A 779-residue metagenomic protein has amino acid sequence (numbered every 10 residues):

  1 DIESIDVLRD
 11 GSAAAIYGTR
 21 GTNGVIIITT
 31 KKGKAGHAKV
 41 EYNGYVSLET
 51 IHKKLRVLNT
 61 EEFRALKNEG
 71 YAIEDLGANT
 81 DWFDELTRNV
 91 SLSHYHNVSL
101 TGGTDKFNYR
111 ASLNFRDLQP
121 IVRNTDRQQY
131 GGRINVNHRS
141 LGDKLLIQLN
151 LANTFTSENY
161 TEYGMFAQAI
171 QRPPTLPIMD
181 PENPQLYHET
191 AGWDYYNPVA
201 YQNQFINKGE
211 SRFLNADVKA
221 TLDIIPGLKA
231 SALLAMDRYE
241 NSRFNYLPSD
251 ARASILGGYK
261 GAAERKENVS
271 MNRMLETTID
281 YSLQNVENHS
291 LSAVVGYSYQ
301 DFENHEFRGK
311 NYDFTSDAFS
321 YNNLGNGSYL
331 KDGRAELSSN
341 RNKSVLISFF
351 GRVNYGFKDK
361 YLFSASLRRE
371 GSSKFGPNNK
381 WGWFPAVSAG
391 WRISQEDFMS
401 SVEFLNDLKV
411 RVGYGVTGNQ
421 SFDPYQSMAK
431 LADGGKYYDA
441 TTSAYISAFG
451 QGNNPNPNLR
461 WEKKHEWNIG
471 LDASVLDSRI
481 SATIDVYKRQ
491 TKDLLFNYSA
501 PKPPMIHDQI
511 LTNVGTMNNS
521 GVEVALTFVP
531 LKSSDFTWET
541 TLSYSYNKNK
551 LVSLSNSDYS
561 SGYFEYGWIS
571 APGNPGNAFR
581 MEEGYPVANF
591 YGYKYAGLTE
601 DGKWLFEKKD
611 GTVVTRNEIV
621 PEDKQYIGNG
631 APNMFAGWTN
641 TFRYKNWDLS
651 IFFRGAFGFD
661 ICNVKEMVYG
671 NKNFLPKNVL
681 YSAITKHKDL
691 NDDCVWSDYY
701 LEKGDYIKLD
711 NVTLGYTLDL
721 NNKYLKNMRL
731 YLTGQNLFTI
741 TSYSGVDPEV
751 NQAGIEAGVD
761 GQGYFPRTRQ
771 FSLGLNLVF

Functional and structural regions predicted by a protein language model:
D1-T80, R139-Q171, N549, N556-N577: N-terminal, post-signal-peptide soluble/periplasmic segments of Gram-negative outer-membrane pore/transport systems
V7, R110-F115, L362-E370: Glycine- and acidic-rich phosphate- and metal-coordinating loops
G18-T19, G24-V25, K32-N124, T161-G164 (+4 more regions): Residues embedded in well-ordered regular secondary structure
L55-L86, P174-Q202, F319-S344, G435-N454 (+2 more regions): Flexible glycine-rich, low-complexity coil/linker segments exposed to the extracellular/periplasmic environment
R64-A65, Y71, S91-H94, Q128-Y130 (+7 more regions): Extracellular/periplasmic, surface-exposed regions of secreted and cell-surface proteins
I73, E600, R654-Q735, P748-E749: Extracytoplasmic gating/loop element in the C-terminal half of outer-membrane beta-barrel translocons and assembly
L233, G296, R352-N354, E539 (+6 more regions): Exposed, low-structure sequence patches enriched in small/polar residues
N629-C662: Glycine-rich, aromatic-lined ligand/substrate-binding cores of catalytic and carbohydrate-binding domains
